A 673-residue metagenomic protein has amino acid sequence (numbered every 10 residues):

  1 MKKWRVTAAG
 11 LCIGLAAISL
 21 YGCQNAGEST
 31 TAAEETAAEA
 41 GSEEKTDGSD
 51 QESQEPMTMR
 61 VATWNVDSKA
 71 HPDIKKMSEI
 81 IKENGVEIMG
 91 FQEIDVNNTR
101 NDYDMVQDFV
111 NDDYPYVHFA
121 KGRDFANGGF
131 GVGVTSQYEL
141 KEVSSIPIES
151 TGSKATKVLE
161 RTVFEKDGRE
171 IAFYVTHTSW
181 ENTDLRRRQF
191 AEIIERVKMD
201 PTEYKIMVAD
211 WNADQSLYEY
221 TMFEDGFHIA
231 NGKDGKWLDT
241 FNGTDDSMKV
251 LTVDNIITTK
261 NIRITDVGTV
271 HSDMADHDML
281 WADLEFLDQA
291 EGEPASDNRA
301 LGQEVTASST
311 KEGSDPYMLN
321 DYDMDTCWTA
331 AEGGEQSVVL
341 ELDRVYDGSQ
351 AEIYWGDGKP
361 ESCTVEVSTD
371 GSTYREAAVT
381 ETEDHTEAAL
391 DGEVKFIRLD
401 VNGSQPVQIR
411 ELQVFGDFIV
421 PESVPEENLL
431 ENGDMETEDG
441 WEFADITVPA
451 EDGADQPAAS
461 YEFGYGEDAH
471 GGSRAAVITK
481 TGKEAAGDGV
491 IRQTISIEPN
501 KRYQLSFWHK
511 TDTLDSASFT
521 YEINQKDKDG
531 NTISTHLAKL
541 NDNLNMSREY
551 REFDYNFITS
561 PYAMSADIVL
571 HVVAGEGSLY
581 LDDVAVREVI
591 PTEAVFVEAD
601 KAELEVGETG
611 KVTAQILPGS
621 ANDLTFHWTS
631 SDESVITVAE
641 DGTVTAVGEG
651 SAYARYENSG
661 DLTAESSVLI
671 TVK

Functional and structural regions predicted by a protein language model:
L20, Q24-D108, D288-G292: N-terminal, active-site-proximal structural segment of metallo-dependent hydrolase catalytic domains
M57-V66, M77-Y103, T135, T162 (+4 more regions): Active-site beta-strand/loop signature of hydrolases that rely on acidic residues for catalysis
E93-E170, G268-H271: Structured beta-strand-rich core segments of catalytic domains in phosphoester-bond hydrolases
D184, V197-K205, W211-E293, A614: Metal-dependent phosphoester-hydrolase catalytic domains
D288-D321, A331-G333, G356-T364, D400-N432 (+1 more regions): Juxtadomain low-complexity/linker regions and immediately adjacent membrane-anchoring helices
A290-E304, I419-I590: Extracellular and organelle-lumenal recognition/adhesion modules and their flexible linkers in secreted
D323-T373, T382-P421: Aromatic, loop-rich ligand-recognition surfaces of beta-strand-rich domains
V589-K673: Extracytoplasmic soluble-region selector
